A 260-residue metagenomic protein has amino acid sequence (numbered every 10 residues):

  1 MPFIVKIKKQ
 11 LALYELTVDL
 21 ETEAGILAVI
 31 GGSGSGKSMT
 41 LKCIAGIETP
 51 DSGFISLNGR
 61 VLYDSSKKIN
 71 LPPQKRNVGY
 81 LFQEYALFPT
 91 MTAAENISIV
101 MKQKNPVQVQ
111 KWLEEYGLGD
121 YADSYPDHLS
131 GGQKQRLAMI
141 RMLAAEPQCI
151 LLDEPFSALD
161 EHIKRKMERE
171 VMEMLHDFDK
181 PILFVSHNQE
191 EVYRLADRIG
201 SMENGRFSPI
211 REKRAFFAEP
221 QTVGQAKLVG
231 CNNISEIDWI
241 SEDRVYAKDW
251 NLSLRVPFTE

Functional and structural regions predicted by a protein language model:
L27-V29: Short beta-strand immediately N-terminal to the Walker A/P-loop
G32-G36: Walker A (P-loop) phosphate-binding loop of ABC-type ATPase nucleotide-binding domains
S38-L41, L137: ABC ATPase nucleotide-binding domain helices that frame the ATP-binding cleft
A45: Helix-to-loop junction immediately C-terminal to a conserved catalytic motif
G53-S65: Conserved ABC transporter NBD signature motif
L62-G79, P220: ABC ATPase NBD coupling module
Q83, T92-G224: ABC ATPase nucleotide-binding domains
Q221-E260: ATPase nucleotide-binding modules
